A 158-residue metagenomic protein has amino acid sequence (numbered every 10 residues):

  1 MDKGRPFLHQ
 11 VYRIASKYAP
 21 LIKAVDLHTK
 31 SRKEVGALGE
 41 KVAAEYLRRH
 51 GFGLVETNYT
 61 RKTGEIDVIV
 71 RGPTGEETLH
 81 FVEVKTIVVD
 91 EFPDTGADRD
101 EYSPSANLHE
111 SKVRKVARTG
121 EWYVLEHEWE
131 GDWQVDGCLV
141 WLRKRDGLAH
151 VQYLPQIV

Functional and structural regions predicted by a protein language model:
K3-H9, L125-V158: Domain-level recognition of nuclease-like catalytic cores that cleave nucleotide substrates
K3-T57: Acidic-basic catalytic patches of nuclease active cores, encompassing PD-(D/E)XK and other metal-cofactor nuclease
Y59-R61: Mixed-charge, glycine-accented linear interaction segment located at domain edges/termini
T63-E65, E77-L79, S103, S111 (+1 more regions): Short connector loops at helix/strand junctions that flank enzyme active sites, especially segments positioning acidic
I66-D98, V116: Conserved catalytic cores of phosphodiester-cleaving nucleases, focusing on short active-site segments
A97-H109: Short histidine-centered catalytic/ligand-binding loop motif
T119-G120: Short, well-ordered amphipathic alpha-helical segments that serve as non-catalytic structural scaffolds within diverse
